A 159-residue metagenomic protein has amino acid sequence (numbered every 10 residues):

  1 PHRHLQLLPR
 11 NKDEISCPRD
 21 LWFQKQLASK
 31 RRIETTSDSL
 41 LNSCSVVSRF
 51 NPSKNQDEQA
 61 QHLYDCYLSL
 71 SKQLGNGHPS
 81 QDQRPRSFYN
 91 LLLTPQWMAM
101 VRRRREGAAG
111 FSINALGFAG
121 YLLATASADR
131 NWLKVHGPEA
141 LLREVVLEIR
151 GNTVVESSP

Functional and structural regions predicted by a protein language model:
P1-R10: Histidine-centered catalytic micro-motifs
P9-P159: Conserved His + Asp/Glu catalytic blocks
